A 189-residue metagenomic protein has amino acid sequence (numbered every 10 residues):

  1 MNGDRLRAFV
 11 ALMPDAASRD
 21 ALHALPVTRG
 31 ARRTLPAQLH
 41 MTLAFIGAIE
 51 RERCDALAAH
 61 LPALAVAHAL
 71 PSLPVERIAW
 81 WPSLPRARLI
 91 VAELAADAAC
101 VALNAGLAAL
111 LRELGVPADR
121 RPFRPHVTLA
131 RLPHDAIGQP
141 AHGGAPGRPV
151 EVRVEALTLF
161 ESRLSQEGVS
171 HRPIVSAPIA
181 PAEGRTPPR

Functional and structural regions predicted by a protein language model:
M1-R189: Histidine-dependent nucleotide/RNA phosphoesterase domain, centered on the 2H-phosphoesterase fold with its duplicated
